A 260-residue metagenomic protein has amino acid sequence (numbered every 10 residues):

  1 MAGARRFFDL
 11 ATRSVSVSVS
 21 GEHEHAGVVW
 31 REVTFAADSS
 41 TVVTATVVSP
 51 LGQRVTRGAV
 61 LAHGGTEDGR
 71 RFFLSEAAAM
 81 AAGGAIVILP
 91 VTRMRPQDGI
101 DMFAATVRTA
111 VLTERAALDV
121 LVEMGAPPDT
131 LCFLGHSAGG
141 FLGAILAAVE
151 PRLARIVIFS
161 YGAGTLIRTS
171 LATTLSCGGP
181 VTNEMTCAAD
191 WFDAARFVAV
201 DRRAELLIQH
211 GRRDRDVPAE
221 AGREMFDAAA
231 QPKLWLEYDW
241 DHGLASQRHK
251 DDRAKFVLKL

Functional and structural regions predicted by a protein language model:
D9-G52: N-terminal cap/lid segment of alpha/beta-hydrolase-fold proteins
Q53-T56, L61-P96: Short substrate-entry loop that stabilizes the transition state in hydrolases
D101-G125: Alpha/beta-hydrolase active-site loop
G140-C187, A245: Hydrolase active-site cap/lid region
D201-R202, I208-H210, D214: Short beta-strand/loop motif that positions the catalytic acidic residue of the alpha/beta-hydrolase fold
R212-V217, G243: Acidic catalytic loop of the alpha/beta-hydrolase fold
P218-F226: Short alpha-helix in the alpha/beta-hydrolase fold that links the catalytic acid
D227-L260: C-terminal catalytic histidine-bearing segment of alpha/beta-hydrolase fold enzymes
